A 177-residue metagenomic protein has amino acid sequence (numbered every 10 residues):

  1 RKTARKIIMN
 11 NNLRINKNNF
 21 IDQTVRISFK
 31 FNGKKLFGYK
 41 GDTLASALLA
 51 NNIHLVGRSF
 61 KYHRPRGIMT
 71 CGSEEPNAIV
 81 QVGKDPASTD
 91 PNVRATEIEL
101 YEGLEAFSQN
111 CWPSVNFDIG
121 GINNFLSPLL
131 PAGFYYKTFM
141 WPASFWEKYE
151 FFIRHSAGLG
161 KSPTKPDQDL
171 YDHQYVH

Functional and structural regions predicted by a protein language model:
R1-I8: Short, Lys/Arg-enriched N-terminal segments with co-localized hydrophobic residues within the first ~10-30 amino acids
I8-H177: Residues forming the flavin
